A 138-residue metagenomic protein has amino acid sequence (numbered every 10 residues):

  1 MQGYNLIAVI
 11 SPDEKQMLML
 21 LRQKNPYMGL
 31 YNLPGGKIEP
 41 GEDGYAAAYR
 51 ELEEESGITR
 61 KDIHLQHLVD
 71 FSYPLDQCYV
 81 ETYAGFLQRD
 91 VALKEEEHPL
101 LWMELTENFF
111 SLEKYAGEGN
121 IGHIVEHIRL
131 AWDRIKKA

Functional and structural regions predicted by a protein language model:
M1-L18, P34: Conserved N-terminal beta-strand and adjoining loop/helix that marks the start of the Nudix/MutT-like hydrolase domain
D13, V69-F109, G117-W132, K136: Active-site-adjacent beta-strand/loop module that shapes the phosphate/pyrophosphate-binding cleft
Q16-E54: Conserved Nudix-box catalytic region and its N-terminal flanking loop in Nudix hydrolases and closely related
Y27, P34, I63, Y79-E81: A generic structural signal for short beta-strands and their flanking turns/coil linkers
T59-L68: A short coil-to-beta-strand element that immediately follows conserved catalytic motifs
